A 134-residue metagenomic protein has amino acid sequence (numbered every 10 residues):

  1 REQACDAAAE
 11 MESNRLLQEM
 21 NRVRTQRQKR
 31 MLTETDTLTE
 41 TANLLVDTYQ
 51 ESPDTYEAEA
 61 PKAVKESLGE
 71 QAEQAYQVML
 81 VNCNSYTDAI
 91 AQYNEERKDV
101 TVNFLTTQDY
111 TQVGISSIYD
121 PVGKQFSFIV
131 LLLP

Functional and structural regions predicted by a protein language model:
E2-L68, T111: Short, well-ordered surface patches within globular domains
K62-P134: A well-ordered secondary-structure block
